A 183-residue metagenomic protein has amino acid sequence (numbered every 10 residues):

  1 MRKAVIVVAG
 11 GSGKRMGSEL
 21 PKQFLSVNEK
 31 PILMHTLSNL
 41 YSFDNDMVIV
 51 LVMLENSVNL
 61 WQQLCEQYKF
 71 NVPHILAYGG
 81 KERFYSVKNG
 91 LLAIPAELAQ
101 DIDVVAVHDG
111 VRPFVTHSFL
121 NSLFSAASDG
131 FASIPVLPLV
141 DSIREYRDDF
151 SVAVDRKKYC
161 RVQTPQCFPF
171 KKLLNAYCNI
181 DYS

Functional and structural regions predicted by a protein language model:
R2-N59: N-terminal glycine-rich phosphate-binding loop and ensuing alpha1 helix
V5-V7, L51, V107, A132-P135: Structural beta-sheet core signal
V7, L33, G90, D109 (+2 more regions): Residue-level signal for inorganic ion chemistry
K14, R83, G110-F114: Acidic metal-phosphate-binding loop of nucleotide-sugar-dependent transferases
M34-I102, I180: Conserved N-terminal catalytic core of the sugar/cofactor nucleotidyltransferase
A99-V111: Short beta-strand-to-loop acidic/aromatic patch adjacent to the donor-nucleotide binding site
F114-S183: Conserved core of the sugar-phosphate nucleotidyltransferase
